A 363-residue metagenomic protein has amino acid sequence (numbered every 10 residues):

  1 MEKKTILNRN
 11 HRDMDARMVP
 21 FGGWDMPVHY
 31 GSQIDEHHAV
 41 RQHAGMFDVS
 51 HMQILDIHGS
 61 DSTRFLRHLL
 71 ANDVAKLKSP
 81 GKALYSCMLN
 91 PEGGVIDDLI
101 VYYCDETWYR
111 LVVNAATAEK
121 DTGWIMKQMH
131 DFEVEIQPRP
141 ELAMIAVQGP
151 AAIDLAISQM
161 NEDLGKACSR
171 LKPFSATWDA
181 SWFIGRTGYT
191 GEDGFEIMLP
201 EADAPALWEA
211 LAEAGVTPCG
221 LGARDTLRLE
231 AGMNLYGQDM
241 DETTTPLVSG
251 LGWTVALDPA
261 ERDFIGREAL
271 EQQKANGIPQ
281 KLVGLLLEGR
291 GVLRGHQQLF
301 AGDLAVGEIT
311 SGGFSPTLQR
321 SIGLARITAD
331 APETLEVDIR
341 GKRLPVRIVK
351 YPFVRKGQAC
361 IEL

Functional and structural regions predicted by a protein language model:
M1-G22, M26-V28, I34, C104-L363: Conserved, structured C-terminal
M1-S86, G94-I96, G222: Acidic, proline/glycine-enriched N-terminal capping motif
K78-V95, G165-W178: Conserved alpha/beta core surface patches that mediate binding of polyanionic ligands
I100-V101: Glycine-rich, Trp-frequent "lid" loop and neighboring beta-strands that shape and gate the flavin cofactor pocket
